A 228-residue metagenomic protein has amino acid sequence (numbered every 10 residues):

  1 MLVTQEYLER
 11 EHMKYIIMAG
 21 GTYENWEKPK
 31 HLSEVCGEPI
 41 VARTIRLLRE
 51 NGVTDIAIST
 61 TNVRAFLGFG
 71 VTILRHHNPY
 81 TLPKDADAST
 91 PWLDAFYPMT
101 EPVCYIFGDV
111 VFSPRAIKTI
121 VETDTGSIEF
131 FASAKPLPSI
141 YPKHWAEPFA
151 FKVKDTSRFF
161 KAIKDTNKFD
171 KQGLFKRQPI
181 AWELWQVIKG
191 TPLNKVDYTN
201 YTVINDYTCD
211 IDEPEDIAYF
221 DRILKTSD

Functional and structural regions predicted by a protein language model:
L2-K28: N-terminal nucleotide-binding beta1-loop-alpha1 segment
K14-M18, V41, I56: Hydrophobic targeting segments
P39-V53: A short, N-terminal amphipathic alpha-helix
T54-D55, E101: Short acidic/polar active-site loop segments enriched in Thr and Asp
S59-A65: Short, polar loop motifs at secondary-structure junctions
G68-C104, V111-P114: Short phosphate-binding loop-to-helix
F112-N205: Conserved core of the sugar-phosphate nucleotidyltransferase
T199-D228: C-terminal catalytic/acceptor-binding lobe
